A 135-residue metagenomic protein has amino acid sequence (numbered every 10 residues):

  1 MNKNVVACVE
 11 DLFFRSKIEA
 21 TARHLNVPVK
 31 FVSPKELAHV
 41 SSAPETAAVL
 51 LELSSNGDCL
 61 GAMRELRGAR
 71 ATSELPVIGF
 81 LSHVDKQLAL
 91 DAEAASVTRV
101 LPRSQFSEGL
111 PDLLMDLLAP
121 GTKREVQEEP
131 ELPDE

Functional and structural regions predicted by a protein language model:
K3-D11: Conserved acidic segment of CheY-like receiver
L12-K30: Two-component/phosphorelay signaling modules centered on CheY-like receiver
P34-A48: Acidic, metal-coordinating helix/loop segments flanking the phosphotransfer/catalytic sites of two-component signaling
L51-L66: Conserved phosphotransfer microenvironments
A71-P76: His-Asp phosphorelay/catalytic-motif detector in bacterial-type signaling
V84-R99: Alpha4 helix (beta4-alpha4-beta5 surface) of REC/receiver domains from two-component response regulators
S96-E108: Output/docking surface of receiver
T122-E135: CheY-like receiver
